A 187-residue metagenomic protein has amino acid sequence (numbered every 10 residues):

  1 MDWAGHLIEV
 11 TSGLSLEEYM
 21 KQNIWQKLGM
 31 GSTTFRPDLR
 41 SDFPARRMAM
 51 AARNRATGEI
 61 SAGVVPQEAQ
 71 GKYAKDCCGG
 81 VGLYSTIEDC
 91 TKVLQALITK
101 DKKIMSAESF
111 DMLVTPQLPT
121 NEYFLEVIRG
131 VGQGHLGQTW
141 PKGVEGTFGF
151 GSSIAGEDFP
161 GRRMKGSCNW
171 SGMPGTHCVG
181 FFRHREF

Functional and structural regions predicted by a protein language model:
M1-F159: Short, surface-exposed loop or secondary-structure junction motifs that flank catalytic or metal-binding residues
V144, N169-G172: Short amphipathic alpha-helical interaction segments
T147, R163, M173-G175: Short beta-strand-initiation
S152-G156, G172, F182: Pocket-edge structural micro-motifs
G161-C168: Short, hydrophobic/aromatic-rich segments at coil-to-beta transitions
S167, P174-H184: Short, surface-exposed beta-strand/loop micro-motifs that present aromatic residues
